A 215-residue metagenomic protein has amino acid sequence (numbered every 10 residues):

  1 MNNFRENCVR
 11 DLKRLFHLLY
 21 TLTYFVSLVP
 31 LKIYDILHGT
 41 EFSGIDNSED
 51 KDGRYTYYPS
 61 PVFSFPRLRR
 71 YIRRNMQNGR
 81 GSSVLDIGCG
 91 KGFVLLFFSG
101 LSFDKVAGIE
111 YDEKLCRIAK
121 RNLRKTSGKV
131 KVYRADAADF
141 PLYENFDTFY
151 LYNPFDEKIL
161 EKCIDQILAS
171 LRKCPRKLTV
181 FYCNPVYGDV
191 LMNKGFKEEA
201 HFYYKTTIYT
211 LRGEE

Functional and structural regions predicted by a protein language model:
M1-G79: S-adenosyl-L-methionine
G81-G88: Conserved class I S-adenosyl-L-methionine
G92-L96: Glycine-rich SAM-binding Motif I of class I
D104-I109: Short beta-strand element of Class I
D112: Conserved SAM/SAH-binding beta-strand->alpha-helix loop
A119: Conserved SAM-binding loop
S127-A137: Conserved SAM-binding strand-loop segment of SAM-dependent methyltransferases
K158-L211: C-terminal substrate-binding/active-site "lid" region of AdoMet-derived donor-dependent transferases
